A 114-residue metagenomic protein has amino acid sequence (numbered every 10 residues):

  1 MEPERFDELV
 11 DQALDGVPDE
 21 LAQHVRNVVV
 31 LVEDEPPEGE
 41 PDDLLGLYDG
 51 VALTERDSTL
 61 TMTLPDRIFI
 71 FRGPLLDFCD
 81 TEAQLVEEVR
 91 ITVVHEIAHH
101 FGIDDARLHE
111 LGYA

Functional and structural regions predicted by a protein language model:
M1-E88, H100, D104-H109: Active-site rim/adjacent substrate-binding subdomains
E88-E96: Short alpha-helical catalytic segment bearing the HExxH-like zincin motif of zinc-dependent metalloproteases
E110-A114: Short hydrophobic/aromatic patches at helix-to-coil boundaries
